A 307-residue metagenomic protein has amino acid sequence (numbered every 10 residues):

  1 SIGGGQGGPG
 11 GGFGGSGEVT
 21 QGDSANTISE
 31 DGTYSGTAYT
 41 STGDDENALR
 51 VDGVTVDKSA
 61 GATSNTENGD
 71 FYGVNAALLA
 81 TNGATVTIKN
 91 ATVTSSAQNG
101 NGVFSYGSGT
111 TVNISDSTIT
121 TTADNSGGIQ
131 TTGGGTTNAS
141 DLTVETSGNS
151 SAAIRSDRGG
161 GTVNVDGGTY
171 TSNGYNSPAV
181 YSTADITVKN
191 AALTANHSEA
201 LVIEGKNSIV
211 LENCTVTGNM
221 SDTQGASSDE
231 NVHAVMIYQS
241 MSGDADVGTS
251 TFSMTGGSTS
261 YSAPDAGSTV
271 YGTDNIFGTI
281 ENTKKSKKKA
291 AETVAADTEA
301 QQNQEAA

Functional and structural regions predicted by a protein language model:
S1-D23, N68, M241-G243, K285-K289 (+2 more regions): Disordered, low-complexity segments in secreted/periplasmic proteins that are enriched in proline
G3-A77, T81, T85-N90, G225-S227: Surface-exposed repetitive/solenoidal architectures
G3-G15, I209, V216, D222-N231 (+2 more regions): Intrinsically disordered, low-complexity terminal regions
S24-A25, T42-R50, A60-D70, A97-G102 (+7 more regions): Short glycine/acidic-rich loop motifs that flank beta-strands on beta-rich extracellular proteins
N26, A77-N82, V235-M241, S250-S262 (+1 more regions): Extended, compositionally biased low-complexity polar/Lys-Gly-rich tracts and adjacent boundary/linker regions are
I28-G36, V51, T55-A60, T85-N90 (+11 more regions): All-beta strand scaffolds that present successive hydrophobic residues in beta-strands
T40-S41, E46-A48, N65-T162: Right-handed parallel beta-helix
I129-T132, T137-E145, R155-E204, V210-E212 (+1 more regions): Polyanion-binding and phosphate-handling cores
